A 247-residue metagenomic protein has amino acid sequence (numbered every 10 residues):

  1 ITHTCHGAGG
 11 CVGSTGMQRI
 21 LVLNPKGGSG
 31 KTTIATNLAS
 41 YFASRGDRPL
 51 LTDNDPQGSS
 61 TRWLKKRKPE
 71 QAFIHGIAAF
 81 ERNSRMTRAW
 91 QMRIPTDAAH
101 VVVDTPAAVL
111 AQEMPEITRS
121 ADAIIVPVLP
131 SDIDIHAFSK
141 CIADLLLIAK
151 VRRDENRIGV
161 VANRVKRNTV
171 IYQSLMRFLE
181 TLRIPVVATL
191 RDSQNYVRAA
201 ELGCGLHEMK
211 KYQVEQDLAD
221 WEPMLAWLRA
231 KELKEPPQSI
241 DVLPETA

Functional and structural regions predicted by a protein language model:
I1-M17, P237-T246: Acidic-aromatic/histidine active-site loop/patch
V12-G16, L23-S29, T36-R119, A200-C204: P-loop/Walker-type NTP enzyme "switch/lid" segment
R48-P49, V101, I124, N156-I158 (+1 more regions): Hydrophobic anchor at the start of a short beta-strand that flanks the dinucleotide cofactor-binding loop
Q112-D132: Inter-motif core of Ras-like GTPase G domains
H136-D154, N163: Conserved C-terminal guanine-recognition region of P-loop GTPase G domains, centered on the G4
K166, M176-H207: Beta-strand-loop-alpha "switch" segments that mediate conformational coupling across diverse proteins
R198-D217, E222: Inter-lobe coupling/hinge region of RecA-like P-loop helicase motors
